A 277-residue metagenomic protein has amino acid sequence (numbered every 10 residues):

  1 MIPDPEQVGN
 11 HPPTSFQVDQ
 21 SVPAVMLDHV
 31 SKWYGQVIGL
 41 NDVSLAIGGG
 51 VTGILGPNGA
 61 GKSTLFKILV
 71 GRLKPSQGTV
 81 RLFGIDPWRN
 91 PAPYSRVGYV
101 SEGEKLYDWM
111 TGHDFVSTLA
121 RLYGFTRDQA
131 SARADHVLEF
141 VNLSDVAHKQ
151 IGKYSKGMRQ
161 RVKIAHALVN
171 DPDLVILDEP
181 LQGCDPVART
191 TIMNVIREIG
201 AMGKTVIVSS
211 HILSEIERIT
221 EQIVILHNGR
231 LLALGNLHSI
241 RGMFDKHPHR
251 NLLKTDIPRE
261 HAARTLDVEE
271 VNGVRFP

Functional and structural regions predicted by a protein language model:
P57-G61: Walker A (P-loop) phosphate-binding loop of ABC-type ATPase nucleotide-binding domains
V70: Helix-to-loop junction immediately C-terminal to a conserved catalytic motif
G78-P93: Conserved ABC transporter NBD signature motif
S117, R121, D128-V146: Conserved ABC ATPase "signature" region
V175-E179, C184: Catalytic Walker B motif of ABC-type/P-loop ATPase nucleotide-binding domains
T191-P277: ABC transporter nucleotide-binding domain
